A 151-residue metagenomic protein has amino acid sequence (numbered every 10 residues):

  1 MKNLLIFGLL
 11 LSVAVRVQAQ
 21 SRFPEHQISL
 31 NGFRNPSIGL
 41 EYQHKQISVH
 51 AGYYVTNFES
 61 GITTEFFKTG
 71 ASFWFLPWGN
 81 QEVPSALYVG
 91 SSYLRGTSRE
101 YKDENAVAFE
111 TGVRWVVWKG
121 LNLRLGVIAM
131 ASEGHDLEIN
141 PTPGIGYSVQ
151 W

Functional and structural regions predicted by a protein language model:
M1-F23, W151: Cleavable N-terminal export/targeting peptides
Q20-P24, L76-A86, Y101, V117-L121: Short loop/turn motifs that connect adjacent beta-strands in outer-membrane beta-barrel proteins
P24-H26, G32-I38, K45, T63-F67 (+3 more regions): Residues that define the transmembrane beta-barrel architecture of outer-membrane proteins
H26-L30, V49-A51, A71, L87-S91 (+3 more regions): Membrane-embedded beta-strand positions of outer-membrane beta-barrel proteins
G32-P36, H44-Q46, Y53-N57, F73-F75 (+3 more regions): Transmembrane beta-strands of outer-membrane beta-barrel pores
Q43-Q46, F75-Q81, W115-K119, V149-W151: Outer-membrane beta-barrel strand-turn architecture
T69-F73, E138-W151: Outer-membrane beta-barrel "beta-signal"
L87-W115: Mid-chain, well-packed structural core segment of small domains
